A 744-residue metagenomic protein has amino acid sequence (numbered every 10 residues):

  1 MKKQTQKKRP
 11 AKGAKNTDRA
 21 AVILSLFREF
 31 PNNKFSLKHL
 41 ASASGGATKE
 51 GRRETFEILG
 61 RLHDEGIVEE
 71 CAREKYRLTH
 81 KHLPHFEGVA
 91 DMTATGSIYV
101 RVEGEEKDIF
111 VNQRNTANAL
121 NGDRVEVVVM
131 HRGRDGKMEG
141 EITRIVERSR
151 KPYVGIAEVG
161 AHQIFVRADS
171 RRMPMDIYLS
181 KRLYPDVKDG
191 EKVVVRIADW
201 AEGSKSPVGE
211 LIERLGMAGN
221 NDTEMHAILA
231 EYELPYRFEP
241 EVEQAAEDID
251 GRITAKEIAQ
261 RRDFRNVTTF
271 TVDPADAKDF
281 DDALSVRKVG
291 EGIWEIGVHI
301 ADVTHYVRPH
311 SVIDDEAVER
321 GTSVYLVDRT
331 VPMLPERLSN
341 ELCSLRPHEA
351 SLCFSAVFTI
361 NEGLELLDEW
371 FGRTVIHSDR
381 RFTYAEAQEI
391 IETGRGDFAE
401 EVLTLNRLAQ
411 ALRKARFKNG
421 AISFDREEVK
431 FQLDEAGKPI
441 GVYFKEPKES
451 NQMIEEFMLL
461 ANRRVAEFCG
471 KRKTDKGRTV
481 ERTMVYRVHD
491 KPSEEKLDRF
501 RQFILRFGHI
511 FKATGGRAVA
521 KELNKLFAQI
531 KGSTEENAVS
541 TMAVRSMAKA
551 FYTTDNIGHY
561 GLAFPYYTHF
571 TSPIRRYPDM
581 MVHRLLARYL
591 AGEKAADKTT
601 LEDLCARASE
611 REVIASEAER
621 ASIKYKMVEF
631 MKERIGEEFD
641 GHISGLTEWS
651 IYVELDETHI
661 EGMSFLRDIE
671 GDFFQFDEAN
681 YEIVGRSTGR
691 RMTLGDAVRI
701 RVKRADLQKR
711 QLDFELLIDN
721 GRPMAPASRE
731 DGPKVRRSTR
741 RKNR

Functional and structural regions predicted by a protein language model:
M1-G297, T304-E349, F382, E386-E389 (+2 more regions): Charge-lined substrate channels and their catalytic hotspots, especially those that engage the 3′ end of RNA
M1-T17, F673-E682, L716-R744: Acidic, low-complexity intrinsically disordered tails
S42, V194, D199-A201, M217 (+9 more regions): Electropositive polyanion-binding surfaces
A72, H80, L433-E435, V488-D490 (+1 more regions): A general secondary-structure junction signal
K107-N112, M173-L179, H659-F676, M724-A727: A short macromolecule-binding patch
F110, Y178, E715, G732-P733: Intrinsically disordered, low-complexity regions of eukaryotic proteins
G155, S204, R704-L716: Internal insertion modules embedded within essential enzymes
